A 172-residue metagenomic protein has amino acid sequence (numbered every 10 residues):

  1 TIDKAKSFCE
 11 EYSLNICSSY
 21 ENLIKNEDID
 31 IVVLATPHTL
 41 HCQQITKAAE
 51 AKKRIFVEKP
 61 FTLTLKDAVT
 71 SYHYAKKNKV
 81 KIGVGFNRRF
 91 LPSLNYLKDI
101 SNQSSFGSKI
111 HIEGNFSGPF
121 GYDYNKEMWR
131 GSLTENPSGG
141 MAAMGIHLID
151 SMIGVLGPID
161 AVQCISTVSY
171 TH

Functional and structural regions predicted by a protein language model:
T1-F8: NAD(P)-binding Rossmann-fold cofactor-contacting core
K4, S19, Q44, H147-S151: Hydrophobic alpha-helical segments typical of transmembrane helices and their membrane-interface/capping positions
A5, Q44, S71, L97 (+1 more regions): Aromatic/hydrophobic pocket-lining residues that form π-stacking "cages" and hydrophobic walls in ligand
Y12-Y74: Beta-loop-alpha module in the N-terminal Rossmann-like domain of NAD(P)-dependent dehydrogenases, especially those
S18, V57-E58, I82-V84, E113: Hydrophobic residues in well-ordered beta-strands that form the structural core
T70-N87, S108-H111: Rossmann-fold dehydrogenase core element
R88-Y170: Predominantly a Rossmann-like dinucleotide-binding segment in NAD(P)-dependent oxidoreductases
